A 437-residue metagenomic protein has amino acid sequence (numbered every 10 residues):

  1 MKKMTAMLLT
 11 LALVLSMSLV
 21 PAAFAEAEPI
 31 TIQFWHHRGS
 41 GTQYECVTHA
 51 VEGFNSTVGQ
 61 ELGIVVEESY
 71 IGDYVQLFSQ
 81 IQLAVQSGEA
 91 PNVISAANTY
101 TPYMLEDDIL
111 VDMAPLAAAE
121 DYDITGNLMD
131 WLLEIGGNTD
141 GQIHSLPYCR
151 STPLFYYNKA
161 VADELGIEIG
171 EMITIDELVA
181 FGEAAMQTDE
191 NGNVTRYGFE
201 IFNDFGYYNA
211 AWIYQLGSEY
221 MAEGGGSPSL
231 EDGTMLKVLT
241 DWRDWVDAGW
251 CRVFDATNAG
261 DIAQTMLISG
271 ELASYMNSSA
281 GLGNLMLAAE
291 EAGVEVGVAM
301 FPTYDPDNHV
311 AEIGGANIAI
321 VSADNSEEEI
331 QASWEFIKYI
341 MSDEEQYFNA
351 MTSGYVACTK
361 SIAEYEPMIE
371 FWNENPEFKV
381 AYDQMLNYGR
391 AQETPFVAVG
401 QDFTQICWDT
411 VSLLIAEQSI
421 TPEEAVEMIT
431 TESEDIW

Functional and structural regions predicted by a protein language model:
E28-G39, I64-S69, V93, H144 (+1 more regions): Short, well-ordered beta-strand elements
G53, G59-L128, E164-G166, T265-M266 (+3 more regions): Extracytoplasmic "Venus flytrap"/periplasmic binding protein-like
L62, L165, A248-C251, L287-A357: Extracytoplasmic/periplasmic substrate-recognition and gating elements
V75, N98-T152, A210-L216, G293-A299 (+1 more regions): Hinge/lid segment of periplasmic solute-binding proteins
D112-L128, E171, D189-N191, Y197-F199 (+5 more regions): Short, solvent-exposed loop/beta-turn-alpha elements that line the ligand-binding surface or hinge of extracytoplasmic
I135-Y148, P153, E177-P228, L272: Extracytoplasmic/periplasmic solute-binding protein
G136, V296-A299, M351-D409, L413: Long, aromatic- and glycine/proline-rich binding clefts that accommodate carbohydrate-like moieties
F181-A184, G225-A256, F301: Glycine-centered hinge/linker elements that transmit conformational signals in sensory and ligand-binding systems
